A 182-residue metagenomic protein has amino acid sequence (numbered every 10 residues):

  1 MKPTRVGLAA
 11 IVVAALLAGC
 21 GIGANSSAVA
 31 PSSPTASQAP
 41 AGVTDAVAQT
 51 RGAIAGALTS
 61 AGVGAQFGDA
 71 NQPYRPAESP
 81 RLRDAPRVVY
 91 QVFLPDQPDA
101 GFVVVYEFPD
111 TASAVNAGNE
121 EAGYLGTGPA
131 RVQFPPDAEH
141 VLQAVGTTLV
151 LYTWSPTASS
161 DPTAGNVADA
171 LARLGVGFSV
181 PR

Functional and structural regions predicted by a protein language model:
M1-A10: Bacterial N-terminal signal peptides that target proteins for export
L16-G19: C-terminal motif of bacterial Sec signal peptides marking the signal peptidase cleavage site
G21-A24: Bacterial signal peptide processing site
S27-D96, V176-R182: Extracytoplasmic low-complexity, Pro/Thr/Ser/Ala/Gly-rich segments that lie immediately after a secretion/anchoring
P31-G42, G128-R182: A short, solvent-exposed beta-edge/loop patch
T50-I54, S113-E121, T163-A170, L174: Stable alpha-helical elements in mature extracytoplasmic
D96-N116: A short acidic-to-branched-hydrophobic micro-motif
E107-P109, E121, W154-P156: A mature extracytoplasmic/lumenal domain signature
